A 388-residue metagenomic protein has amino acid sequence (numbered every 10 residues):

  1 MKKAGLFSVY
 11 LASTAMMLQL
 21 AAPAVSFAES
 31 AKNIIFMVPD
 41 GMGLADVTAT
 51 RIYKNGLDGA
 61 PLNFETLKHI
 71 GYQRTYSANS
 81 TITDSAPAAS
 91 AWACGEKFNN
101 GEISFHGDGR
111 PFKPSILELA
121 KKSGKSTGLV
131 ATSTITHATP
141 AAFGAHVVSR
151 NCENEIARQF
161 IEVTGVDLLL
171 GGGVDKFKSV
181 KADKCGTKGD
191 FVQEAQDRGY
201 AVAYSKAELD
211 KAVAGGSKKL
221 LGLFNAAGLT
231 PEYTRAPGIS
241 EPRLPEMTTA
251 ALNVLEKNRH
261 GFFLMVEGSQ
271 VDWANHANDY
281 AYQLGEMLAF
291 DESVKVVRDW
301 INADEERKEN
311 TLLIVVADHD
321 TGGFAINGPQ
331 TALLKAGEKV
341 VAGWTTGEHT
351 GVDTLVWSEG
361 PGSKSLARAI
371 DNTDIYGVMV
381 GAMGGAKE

Functional and structural regions predicted by a protein language model:
M1-A4: Positively charged n-region of N-terminal signal peptides that target proteins for export
S8-P23: Bacterial N-terminal signal peptides
S26, L168, S205, L209-L223 (+1 more regions): Active-site regions of oxyanion-processing enzymes, predominantly non-cytosolic
S26-V213, K218, D291, A317-E388: N-terminal catalytic scaffold of extracellular/periplasmic and nuclease hydrolases that process anionic headgroups
A138-G144, A226-I239, A251-L252, K257-G261 (+1 more regions): Active-site His/acidic residue clusters
S149, S240-T248, E286-F290, I375: Phosphate/oxyanion-binding active-site loops and adjacent basic polyanion-contact surfaces
R198, V202-T248, Q283: Functional beta-strand-loop-alpha-helix junction segments that form "active/interaction loops" within catalytic
D279-T331: Extended C-terminal subregions enriched in glycine
